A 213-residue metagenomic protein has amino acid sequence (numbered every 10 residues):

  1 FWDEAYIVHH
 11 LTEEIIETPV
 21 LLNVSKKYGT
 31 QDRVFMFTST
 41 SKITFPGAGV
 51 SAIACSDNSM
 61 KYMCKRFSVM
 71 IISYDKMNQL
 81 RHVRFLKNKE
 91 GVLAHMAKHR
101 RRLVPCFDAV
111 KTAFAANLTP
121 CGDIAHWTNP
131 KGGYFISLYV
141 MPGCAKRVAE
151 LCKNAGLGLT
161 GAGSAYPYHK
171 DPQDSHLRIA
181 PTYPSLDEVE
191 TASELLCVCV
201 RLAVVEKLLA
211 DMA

Functional and structural regions predicted by a protein language model:
E4-P46: Active-site pre-lysine segment of PLP-dependent enzymes
K27-T30, D57-Y62, E90-V92, G143: Short helix-loop capping/hinge motifs at secondary-structure junctions, enriched in acidic/polar residues
T30, N154, H169-A213: PLP-dependent enzyme catalytic core of the Aspartate aminotransferase-like
S51-D57: Short beta-strand-to-turn element immediately C-terminal to the catalytic PLP-Schiff-base lysine in fold type I
M60, C64, M70, F135-R178 (+2 more regions): Conserved C-terminal alpha-helix-loop-beta "cap" of PLP-dependent enzymes that closes/shapes the active-site mouth
C64-M70, N88-A113: Structural signature of PLP-dependent enzymes
M96-K111, D123-Y139: Conserved glycine-rich beta-strand-loop-beta hairpin in the small C-terminal domain of fold type I
